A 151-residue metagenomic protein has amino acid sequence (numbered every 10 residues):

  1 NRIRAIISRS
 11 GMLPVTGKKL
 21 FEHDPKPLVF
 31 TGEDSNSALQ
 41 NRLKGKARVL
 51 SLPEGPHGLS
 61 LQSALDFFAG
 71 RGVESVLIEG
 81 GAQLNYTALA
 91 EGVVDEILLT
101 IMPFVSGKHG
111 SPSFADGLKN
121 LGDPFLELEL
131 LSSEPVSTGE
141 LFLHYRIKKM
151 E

Functional and structural regions predicted by a protein language model:
N1-E151: Enzymes that bind and transform nitrogen-containing heteroaromatic metabolites
